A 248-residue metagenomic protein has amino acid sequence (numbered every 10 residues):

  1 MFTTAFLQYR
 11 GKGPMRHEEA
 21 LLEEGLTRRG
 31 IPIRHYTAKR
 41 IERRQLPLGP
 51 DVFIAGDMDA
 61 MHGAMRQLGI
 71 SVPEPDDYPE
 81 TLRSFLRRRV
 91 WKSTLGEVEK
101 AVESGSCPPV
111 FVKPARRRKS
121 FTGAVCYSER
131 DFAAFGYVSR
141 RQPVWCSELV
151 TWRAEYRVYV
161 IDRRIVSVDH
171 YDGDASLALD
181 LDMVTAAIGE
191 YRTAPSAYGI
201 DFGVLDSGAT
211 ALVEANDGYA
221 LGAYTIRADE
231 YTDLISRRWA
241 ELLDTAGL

Functional and structural regions predicted by a protein language model:
T4-T27, I33-R192: Active-site nucleotide/adenylate-binding loops and adjacent lid/helix of ATP-dependent enzymes
A20, E24, D182-T185, I200 (+3 more regions): A generic structural signal for well-ordered alpha-helical surface patches
I54, G247-L248: Peripheral (often C-terminal) accessory segments that flank ATP-dependent C-N-forming ligase machineries
S139, Y171, A175, R192-T193 (+3 more regions): Long alpha-helical, hydrophobic tracts
V160, V166, P195-T225: Conserved metal-phosphate-binding beta-hairpin within the catalytic cores of diverse ATP-dependent phosphoryl-transfer
M183-Y198, L234-A246: Short, solvent-exposed cationic patches
A209-L242, L248: Intrinsically disordered, low-complexity regulatory tails
